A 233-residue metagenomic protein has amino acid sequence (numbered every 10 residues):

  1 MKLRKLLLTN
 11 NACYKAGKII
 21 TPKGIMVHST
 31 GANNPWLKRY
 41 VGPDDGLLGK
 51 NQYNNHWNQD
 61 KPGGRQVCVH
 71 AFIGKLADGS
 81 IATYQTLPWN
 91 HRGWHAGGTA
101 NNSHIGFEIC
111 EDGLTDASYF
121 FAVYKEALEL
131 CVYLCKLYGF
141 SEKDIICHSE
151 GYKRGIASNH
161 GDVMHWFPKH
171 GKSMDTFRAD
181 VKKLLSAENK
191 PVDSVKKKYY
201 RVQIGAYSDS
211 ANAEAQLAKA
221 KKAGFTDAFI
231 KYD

Functional and structural regions predicted by a protein language model:
M1-A100, H170: N-terminal catalytic cores of peptidoglycan-degrading enzymes
M1-L8, K15-T21, S103, D112-K196 (+1 more regions): Basic/polar, cationic surfaces and motifs that engage anionic cell-wall and phosphate/carboxylate ligands
T30-A32, L76, D112, Y207 (+1 more regions): Solvent-exposed coil/turn segments that connect beta secondary-structure elements in extracytoplasmic/periplasmic
G31, N90, E111, S149-G151 (+1 more regions): A mature extracytoplasmic/lumenal domain signature
C68, F140-E142, F225: Short secondary-structure junction motifs
P191-D233: Solvent-exposed beta-strand motifs enriched in subsets of small alpha/beta binding domains, especially certain
